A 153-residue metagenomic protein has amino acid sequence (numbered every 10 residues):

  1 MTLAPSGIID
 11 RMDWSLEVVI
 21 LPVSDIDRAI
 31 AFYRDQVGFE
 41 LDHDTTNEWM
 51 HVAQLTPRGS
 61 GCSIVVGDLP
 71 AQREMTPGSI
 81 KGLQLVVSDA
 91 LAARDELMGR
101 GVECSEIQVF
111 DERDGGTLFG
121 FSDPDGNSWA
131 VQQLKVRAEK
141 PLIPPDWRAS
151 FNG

Functional and structural regions predicted by a protein language model:
M1-W14, V18, D42-T45, H51 (+2 more regions): Vicinal oxygen chelate
L3, E40-G78, S128-L134: Conserved short beta-strand elements that form part of the metal-binding/catalytic scaffold of enzyme active sites
R11-W14, I20-C62, G99: Core segments of cupin and vicinal oxygen chelate
L21, G82-S88: Short, well-ordered beta-strand elements within core beta-sheets of diverse protein domains
D25-I26, V87-L91: Helix N-cap motif at beta-to-alpha junctions
F32, A90-E96: Short amphipathic alpha-helices within nucleic acid-binding modules
T76-S79, E139-P141: A conserved beta-turn-beta hairpin within the catalytic core of GNAT-like acetyltransferases that forms part
